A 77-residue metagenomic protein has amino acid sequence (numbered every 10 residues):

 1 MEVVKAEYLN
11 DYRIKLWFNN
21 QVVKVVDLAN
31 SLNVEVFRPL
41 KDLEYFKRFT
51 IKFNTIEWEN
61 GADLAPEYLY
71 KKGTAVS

Functional and structural regions predicted by a protein language model:
M1-S77: Motif-centric detector for short Cys/His coordination patterns
